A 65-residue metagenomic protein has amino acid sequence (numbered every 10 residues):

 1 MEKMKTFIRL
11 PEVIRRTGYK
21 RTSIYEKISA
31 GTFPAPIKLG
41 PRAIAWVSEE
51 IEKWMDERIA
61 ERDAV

Functional and structural regions predicted by a protein language model:
M1-S23, I28-A30, E50-A60: Polyanion-binding surface elements
A30-P36: Short, solvent-exposed alpha-helical "recognition" segments
I37-R42: Short Lys/Arg-enriched helix C-cap and helix-to-coil transition segments that create basic nucleic-acid-contact patches
A43-V47: Minor-groove-contacting beta-hairpin "wing" of winged helix-turn-helix DNA-binding domains
A64-V65: Extracellular beta-propeller repeat domains
